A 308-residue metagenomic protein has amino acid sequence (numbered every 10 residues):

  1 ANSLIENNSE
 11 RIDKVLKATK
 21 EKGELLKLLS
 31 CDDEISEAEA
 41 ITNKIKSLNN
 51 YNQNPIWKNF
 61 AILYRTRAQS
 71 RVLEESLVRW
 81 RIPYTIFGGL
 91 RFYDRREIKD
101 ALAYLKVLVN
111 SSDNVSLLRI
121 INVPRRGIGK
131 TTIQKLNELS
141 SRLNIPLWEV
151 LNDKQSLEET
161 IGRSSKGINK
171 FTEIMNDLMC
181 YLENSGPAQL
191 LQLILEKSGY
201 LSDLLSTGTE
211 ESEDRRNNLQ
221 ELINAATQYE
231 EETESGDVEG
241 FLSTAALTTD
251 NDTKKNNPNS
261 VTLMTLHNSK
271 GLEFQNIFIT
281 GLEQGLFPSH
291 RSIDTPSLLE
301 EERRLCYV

Functional and structural regions predicted by a protein language model:
A1-P83, K106-N110, R142, S165 (+1 more regions): Helicase P-loop NTPase motor core
V15-A18, G89-R91, L266-H267: Short, solvent-exposed loop/turn elements at beta->coil junctions and helix N-caps that rim active or binding pockets
S30, T66, L90, P124-R125 (+1 more regions): Structured beta->alpha junctions
C31, L63, F87, D94 (+1 more regions): Active-site-adjacent beta-strand anchor residues
I56, S70-I82, R95, L102-V308: Conserved helicase C-terminal RecA-like lobe
F60-I62, G88-G89, N152, T207: Proline- and acidic/polar-enriched loop/turn elements at helix boundaries
R81-R91: Conserved RecA-like helicase motor-core motifs
